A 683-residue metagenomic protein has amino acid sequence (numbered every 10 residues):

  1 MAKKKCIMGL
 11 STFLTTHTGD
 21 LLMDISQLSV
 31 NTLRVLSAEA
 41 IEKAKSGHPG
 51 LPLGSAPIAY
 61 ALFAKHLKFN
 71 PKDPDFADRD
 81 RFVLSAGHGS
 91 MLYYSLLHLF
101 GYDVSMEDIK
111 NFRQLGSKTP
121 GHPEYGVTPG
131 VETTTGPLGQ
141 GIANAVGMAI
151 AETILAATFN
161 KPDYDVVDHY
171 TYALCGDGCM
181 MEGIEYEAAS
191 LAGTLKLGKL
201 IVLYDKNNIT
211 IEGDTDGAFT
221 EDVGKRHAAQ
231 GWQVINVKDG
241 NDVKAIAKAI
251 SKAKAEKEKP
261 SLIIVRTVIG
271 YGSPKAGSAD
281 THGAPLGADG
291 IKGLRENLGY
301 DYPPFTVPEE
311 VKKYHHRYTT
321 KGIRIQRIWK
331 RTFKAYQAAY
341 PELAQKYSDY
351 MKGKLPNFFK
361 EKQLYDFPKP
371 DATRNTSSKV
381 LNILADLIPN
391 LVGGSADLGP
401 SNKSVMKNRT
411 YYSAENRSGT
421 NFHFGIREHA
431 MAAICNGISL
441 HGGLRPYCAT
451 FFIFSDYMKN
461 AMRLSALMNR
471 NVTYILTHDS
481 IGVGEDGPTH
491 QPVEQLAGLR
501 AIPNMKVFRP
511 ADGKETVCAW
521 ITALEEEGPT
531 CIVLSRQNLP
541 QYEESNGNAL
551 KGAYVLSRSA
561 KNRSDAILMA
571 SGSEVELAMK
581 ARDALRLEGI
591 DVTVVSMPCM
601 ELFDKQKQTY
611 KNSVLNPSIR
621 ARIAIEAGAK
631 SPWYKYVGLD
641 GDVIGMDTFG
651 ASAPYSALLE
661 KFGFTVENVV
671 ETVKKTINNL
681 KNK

Functional and structural regions predicted by a protein language model:
K4-L22: Short, Lys/Arg-enriched N-terminal segments with co-localized hydrophobic residues within the first ~10-30 amino acids
M23-V35, L67-F69, S105-V127, G399-S413 (+2 more regions): Acidic-glycine-rich active-site phosphate/pyrophosphate-binding loop
D24, A40-P49, A77-S85, V127-G139 (+2 more regions): A short glycine/serine-rich beta->alpha loop
A44, D80-R81, V131-T134, Y164-E182 (+5 more regions): A short, small-residue-rich loop immediately preceding and capping a beta-strand
S55-L195, V405-M406, I438: Cofactor-binding active-site loop characterized by glycine-rich and histidine/acidic residues
A77-D78, S261-K354: Terminal amphipathic helices with adjacent charged low-complexity linkers/tails
Q114-G126, N144, I150, I154-T158 (+5 more regions): Thiamine diphosphate
R331-N471, G528, N548-V555, M569-G572 (+3 more regions): Non-catalytic terminal/interface segments that mediate subunit docking, oligomerization, and allosteric communication
